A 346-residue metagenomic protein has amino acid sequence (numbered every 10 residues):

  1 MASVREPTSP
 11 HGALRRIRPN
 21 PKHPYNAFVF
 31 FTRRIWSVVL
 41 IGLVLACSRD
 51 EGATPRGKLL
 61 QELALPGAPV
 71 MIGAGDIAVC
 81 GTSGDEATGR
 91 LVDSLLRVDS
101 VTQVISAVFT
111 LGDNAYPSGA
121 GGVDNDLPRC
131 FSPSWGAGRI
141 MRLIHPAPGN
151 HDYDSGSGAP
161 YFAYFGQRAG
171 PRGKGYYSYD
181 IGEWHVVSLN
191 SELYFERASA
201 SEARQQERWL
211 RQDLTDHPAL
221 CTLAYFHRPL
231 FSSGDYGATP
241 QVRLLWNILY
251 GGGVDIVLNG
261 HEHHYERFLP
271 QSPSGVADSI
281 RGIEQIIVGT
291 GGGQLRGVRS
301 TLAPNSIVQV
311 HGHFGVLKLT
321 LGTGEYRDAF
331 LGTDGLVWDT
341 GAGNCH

Functional and structural regions predicted by a protein language model:
P7-S9, A13-N20: N-terminal polybasic/positive-inside topogenic patches
H23-W36: Bacterial N-terminal signal peptides that target proteins for export
L45-A46: C-terminal motif of bacterial Sec signal peptides marking the signal peptidase cleavage site
R49-D126, Q212, S232-S233: N-terminal active-site segment of His-dependent metallophosphoesterases
M71-G73, V108-T110, P146-A147, A224 (+1 more regions): Residue-level marker for buried hydrophobic side chains located in beta-strands that build the well-ordered beta-sheet
D76, G112-D113, G149-N150, L189 (+2 more regions): Active-site glycine-centered loops adjacent to acidic/histidine catalytic or metal-binding residues that shape
R90-D93, Y116-T222, G237-Y250, I256 (+1 more regions): Extended active-site neighborhood of metal-dependent phosphoesterases/phosphodiesterases
A329-W338: Short, solvent-exposed aromatic-acidic interface loops
